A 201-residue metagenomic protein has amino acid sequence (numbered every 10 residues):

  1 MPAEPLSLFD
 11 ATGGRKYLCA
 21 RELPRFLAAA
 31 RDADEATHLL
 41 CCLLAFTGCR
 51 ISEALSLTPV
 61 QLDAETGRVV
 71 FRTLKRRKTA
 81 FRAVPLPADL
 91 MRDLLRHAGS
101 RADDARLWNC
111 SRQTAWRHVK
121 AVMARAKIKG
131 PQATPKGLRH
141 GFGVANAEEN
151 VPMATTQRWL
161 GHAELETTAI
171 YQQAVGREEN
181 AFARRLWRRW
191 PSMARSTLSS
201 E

Functional and structural regions predicted by a protein language model:
M1, A20, S52, S56-D93 (+1 more regions): Conserved tyrosine-mediated DNA breakage-rejoining catalytic core shared by Y-recombinases
M1-Y17, L186-E201: C-terminal secondary-structure termini that scaffold catalytic or DNA-interacting sites
T12, R76-R96, R101-A121: C-terminal catalytic core of Y-nucleophile DNA break-rejoin enzymes
L18-I51, S100: Basic, Lys/Arg- and aromatic-enriched nucleic-acid-binding interface segment
A30-A33, R101-A105, R117-R158: Short, basic (Lys/Arg/His-rich) helix/loop patches that form interaction surfaces in the mid-to-C-terminal regions
L43-L44, A145-N146, W159, Y171: Short alpha-helical segment immediately N-terminal to, or the first helix within, an HTH/HTH-like DNA-binding domain
L43-S56, E149-V151, H162: A short, glycine-centered helix-capping/turn motif at helix boundaries that positions DNA-contacting or catalytic
L74-R77, L160, E164-R185: Catalytic-site neighborhood detector that most strongly recognizes the C-terminal catalytic loop/helix of tyrosine
